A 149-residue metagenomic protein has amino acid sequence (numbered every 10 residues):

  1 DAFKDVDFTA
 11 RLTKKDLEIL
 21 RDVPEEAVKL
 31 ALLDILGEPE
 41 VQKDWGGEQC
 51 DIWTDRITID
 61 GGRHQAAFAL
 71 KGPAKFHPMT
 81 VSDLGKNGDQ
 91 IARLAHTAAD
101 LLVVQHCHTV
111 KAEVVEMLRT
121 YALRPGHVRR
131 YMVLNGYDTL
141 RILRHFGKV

Functional and structural regions predicted by a protein language model:
D1-V149: Mixed-charge (Asp/Glu-Lys/Arg
